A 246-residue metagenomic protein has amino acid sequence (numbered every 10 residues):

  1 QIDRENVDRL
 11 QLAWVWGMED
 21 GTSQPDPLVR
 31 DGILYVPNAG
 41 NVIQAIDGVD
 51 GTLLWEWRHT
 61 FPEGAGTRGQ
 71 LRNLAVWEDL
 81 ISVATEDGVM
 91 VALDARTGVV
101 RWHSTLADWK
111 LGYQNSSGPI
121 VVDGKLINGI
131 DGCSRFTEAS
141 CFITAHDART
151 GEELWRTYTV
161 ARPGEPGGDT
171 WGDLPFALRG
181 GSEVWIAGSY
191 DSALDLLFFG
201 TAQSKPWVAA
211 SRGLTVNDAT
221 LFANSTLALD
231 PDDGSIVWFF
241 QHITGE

Functional and structural regions predicted by a protein language model:
I2-M18, I43-A65, W77, V89-K110 (+2 more regions): Extracytoplasmic/lumenal domain signature
D20-V42, A65-M90, Q114-T137, I143 (+2 more regions): Repeat-blade elements of multi-bladed beta-propeller folds
